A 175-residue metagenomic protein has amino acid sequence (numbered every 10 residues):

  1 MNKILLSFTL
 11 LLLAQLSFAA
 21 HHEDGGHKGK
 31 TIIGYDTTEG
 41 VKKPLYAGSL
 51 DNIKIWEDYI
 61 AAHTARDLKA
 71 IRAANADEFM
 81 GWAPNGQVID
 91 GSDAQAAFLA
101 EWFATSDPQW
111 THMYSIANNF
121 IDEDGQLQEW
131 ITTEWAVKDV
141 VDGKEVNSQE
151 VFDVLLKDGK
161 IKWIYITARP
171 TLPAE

Functional and structural regions predicted by a protein language model:
M1-G25: Bacterial Sec-dependent N-terminal signal peptides
A20-A65, K69, A73: Short, low-complexity N-terminal intrinsically disordered segments enriched in polar/charged residues
L68-F120, L127-E129: A solvent-exposed, acidic/Ser-Thr-rich amphipathic alpha-helical stretch
N75, N85, W135-V137, F152 (+1 more regions): A mature extracytoplasmic/lumenal domain signature
D124-L127, E145-V146: Extracellular/periplasmic catalytic domains that process cell-envelope and extracellular macromolecules
Q126-V137: A short hydrophobic beta-strand element
K138-N147: Short, cysteine-centered beta-strand-loop-beta hairpins and adjacent loop/turn segments enriched in charged/polar
N147-E175: Short beta-strand edge/turn micro-motifs at domain boundaries
